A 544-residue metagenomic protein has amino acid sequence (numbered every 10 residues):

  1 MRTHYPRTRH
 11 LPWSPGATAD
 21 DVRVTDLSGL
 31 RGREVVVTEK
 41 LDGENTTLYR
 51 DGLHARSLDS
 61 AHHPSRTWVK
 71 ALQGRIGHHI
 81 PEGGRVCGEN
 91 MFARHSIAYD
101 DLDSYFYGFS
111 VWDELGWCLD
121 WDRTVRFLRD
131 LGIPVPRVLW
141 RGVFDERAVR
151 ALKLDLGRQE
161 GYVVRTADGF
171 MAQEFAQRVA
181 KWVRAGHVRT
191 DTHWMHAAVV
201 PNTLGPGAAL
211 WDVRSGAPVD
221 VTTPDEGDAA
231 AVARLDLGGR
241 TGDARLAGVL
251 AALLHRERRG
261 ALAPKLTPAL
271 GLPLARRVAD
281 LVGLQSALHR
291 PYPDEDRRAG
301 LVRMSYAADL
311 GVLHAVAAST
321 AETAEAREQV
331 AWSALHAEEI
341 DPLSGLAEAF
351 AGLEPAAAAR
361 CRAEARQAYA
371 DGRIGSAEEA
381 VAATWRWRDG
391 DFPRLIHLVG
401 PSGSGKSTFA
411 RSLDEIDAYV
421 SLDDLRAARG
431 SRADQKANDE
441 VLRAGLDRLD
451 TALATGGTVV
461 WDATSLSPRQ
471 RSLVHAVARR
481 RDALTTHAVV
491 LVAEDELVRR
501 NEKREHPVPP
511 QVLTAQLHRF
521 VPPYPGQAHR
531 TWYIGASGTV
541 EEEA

Functional and structural regions predicted by a protein language model:
M1-C361, A365, Y369: Core nucleotide-handling region used for phosphoryl-transfer chemistry
F92-R94, V143-F144, D462-R471: Acidic, metal-coordinating catalytic cores used for nucleic-acid/nucleotide bond scission and strand-transfer chemistry
L131-P134, L453-V459: Short, surface-exposed connector motifs at secondary-structure boundaries
V138, V459-D462, H487: Short catalytic-loop micro-motif centered on adjacent basic/acidic residues
E354-G390: N-terminal pre-Walker A segment at the start of P-loop NTPase domains
F392-D414: Glycine-rich phosphate-binding P-loop
S407-G457, D495-R499: Conserved substrate/cofactor phosphate-moiety recognition/catalytic segment in nucleotide-dependent phosphotransferases
T464-A544: Replace "adjacent to P-loop NTPase cores in ATP/GTP-dependent enzymes" with "adjacent to NTP-binding cores
